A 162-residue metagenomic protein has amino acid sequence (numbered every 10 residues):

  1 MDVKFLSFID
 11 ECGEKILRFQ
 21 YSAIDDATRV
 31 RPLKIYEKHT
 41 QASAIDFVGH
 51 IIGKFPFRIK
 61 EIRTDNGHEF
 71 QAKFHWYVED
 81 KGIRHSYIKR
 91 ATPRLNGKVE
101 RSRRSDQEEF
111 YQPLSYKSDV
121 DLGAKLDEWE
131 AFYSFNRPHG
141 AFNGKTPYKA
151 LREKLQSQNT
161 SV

Functional and structural regions predicted by a protein language model:
M1-S22, V30, D46: Mobile-element integrase/transposase regions, centering on the N-terminal DNA-binding/Zn-coordinating module
V3, D26, N66: Residues immediately flanking
I16, L33-F57, E61: Active-site beta-loop-alpha junctions of metal-dependent nucleic acid enzymes, especially the RNase H-like/DDE
Q20-A23, K98-S105: A structural motif
H39, F57-Q71, A91, N143-Y148: Acidic/histidine-rich, metal-coordinating catalytic segments
V48, F74-H75: Distinct, well-ordered alpha-helical segments
E61-N66, D80-K98, L114-K117: RNase H-like polynucleotidyl transferase catalytic core
A72, K81, S105-V162: C-terminal domain-tail junction helix/linker
